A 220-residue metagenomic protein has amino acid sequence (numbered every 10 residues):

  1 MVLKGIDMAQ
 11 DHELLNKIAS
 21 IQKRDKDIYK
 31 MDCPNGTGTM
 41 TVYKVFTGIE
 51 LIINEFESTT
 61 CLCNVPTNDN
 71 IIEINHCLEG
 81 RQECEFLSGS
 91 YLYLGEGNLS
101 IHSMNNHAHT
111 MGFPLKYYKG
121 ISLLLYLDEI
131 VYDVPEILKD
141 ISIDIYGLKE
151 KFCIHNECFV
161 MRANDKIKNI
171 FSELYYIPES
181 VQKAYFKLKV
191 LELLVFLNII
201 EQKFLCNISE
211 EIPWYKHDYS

Functional and structural regions predicted by a protein language model:
M1-N68: N-terminal low-complexity or simple alpha-helical regulatory segments that function as activation/interaction modules
K17, D27-K30, C61-L62, L78 (+3 more regions): Intrinsically disordered, low-complexity segments enriched in polar/charged residues with Gly/Pro, especially when
A19-K23, G80, K139: Glycine-centered secondary-structure boundary/capping sites
R24-K26, M31-D32, T37-T39, E57-S58 (+5 more regions): Mixed-charge, polar/low-complexity N-terminal
I53-E55, T67-C84, S122-L127: Short, conserved beta-strand element in jelly-roll/cupin
N54, C63-T67, C84-S90, V134-P135: Short, conserved acidic/polar surface loops in the N-terminal third of protein domains
E85, Y91-Y219: Alpha-helical bundle regulatory/interaction domains
